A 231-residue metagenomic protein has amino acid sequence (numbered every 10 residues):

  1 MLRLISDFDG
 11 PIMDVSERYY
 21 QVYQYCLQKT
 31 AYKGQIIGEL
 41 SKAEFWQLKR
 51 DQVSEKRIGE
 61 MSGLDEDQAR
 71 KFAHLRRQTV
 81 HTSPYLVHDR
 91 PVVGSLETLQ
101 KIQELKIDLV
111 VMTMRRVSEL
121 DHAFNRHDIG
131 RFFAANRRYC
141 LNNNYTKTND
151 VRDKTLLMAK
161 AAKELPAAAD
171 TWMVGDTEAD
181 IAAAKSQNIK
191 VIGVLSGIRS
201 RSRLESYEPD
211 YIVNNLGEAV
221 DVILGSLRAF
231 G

Functional and structural regions predicted by a protein language model:
L2-V93, E97, Q103: N-terminal helical cap/lid subdomain that shapes the substrate entry/recognition surface in HAD-like hydrolases
Y23, S95-H127, Y139-L141: Substrate-recognition element of Asp-dependent hydrolases with the DxDx(T/V) motif
R90, V117-W172, S186-Q187, R203-E205: Substrate-recognition "cap/lid" segment bordering the active-site pocket of phosphatases
R90-G94, R115, D176, S196-R199 (+1 more regions): Short beta->alpha linker loops
L99-Q103, A162, I181-K185: Surface-exposed amphipathic alpha-helices with a cationic face
E104-I107, E164-D170, S226, F230: Glycine-rich phosphate-binding loop signature in dinucleotide/nucleotide-binding domains
C140, Y211-N215: Short acidic-hydrophobic, aromatic-tinged amphipathic segments that line or gate anion-handling sites
W172-I212: Acidic, Mg2+-coordinating phosphoryl-transfer loop and its flanking beta/alpha structural elements, shared across
